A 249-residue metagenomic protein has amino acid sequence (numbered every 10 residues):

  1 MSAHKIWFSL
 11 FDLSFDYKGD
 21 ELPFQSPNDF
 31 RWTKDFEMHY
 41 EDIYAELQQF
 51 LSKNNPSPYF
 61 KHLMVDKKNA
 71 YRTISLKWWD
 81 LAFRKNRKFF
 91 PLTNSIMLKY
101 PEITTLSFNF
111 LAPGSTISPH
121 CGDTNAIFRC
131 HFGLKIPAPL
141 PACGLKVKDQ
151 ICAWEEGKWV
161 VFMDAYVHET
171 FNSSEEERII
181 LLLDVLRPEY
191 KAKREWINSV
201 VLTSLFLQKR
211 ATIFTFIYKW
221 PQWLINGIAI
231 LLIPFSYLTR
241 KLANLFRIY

Functional and structural regions predicted by a protein language model:
M1-S107, L111-P119, A192-Y249: Fe(II)/2-oxoglutarate oxygenase catalytic core
I43, C130, I179-L181: Hydrophobic residues positioned within well-ordered beta-strands of beta-sheet architectures
K68, E102, A126, D164 (+1 more regions): A short, structural micro-pattern
L76, F110, L134, V147 (+1 more regions): Hydrophobic side chains in beta-strands
E102-I103, T116-R129, V147: A short beta-loop-beta micro-motif enriched in histidine and acidic residues
S107, H131, E169: Short, surface-exposed charged micro-motifs
F110-A112, D123-P139: Short, conserved beta-strand element in jelly-roll/cupin
L140-Q222: Catalytic core of Fe(II)/2-oxoglutarate
